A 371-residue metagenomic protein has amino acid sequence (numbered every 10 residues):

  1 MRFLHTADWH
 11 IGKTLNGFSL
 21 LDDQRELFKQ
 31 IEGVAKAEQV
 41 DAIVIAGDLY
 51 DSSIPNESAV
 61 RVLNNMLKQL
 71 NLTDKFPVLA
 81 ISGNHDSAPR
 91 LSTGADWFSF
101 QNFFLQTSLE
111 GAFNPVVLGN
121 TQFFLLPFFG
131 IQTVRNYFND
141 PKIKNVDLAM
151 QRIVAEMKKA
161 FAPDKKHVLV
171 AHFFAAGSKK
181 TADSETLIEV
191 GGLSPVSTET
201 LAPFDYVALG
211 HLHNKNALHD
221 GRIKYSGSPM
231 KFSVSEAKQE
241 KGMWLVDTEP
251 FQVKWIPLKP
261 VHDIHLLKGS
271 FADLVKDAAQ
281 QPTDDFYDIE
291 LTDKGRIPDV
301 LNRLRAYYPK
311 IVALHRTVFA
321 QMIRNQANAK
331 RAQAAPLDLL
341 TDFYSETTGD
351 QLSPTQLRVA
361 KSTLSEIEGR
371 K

Functional and structural regions predicted by a protein language model:
M1-L67, K75, L169, L357-E366 (+1 more regions): N-terminal active-site segment of His-dependent metallophosphoesterases
R2, P77, F104, Q122 (+3 more regions): Conserved beta-strand segments of alpha/beta enzyme cores
D8, F28, I43, D48 (+8 more regions): Divalent metal-coordination and catalytic microenvironments
A37, A42, D247-K371: Accessory, non-catalytic peripheral segments of nucleic-acid enzymes
P55, L79-A208, L212-H219: His/Asp/Glu-rich metal-coordinating catalytic cores of metallo-dependent phosphodiesterases/hydrolases acting on
V62-D74, L193-F204: Catalytic-core regions built around general acid/base machinery
L72-D74, A162-P163, E199-P203, Q280-P282 (+1 more regions): Short, conserved loop/helix-junction motifs that constitute active-site signature segments in enzyme catalytic cores
T198-L201, D205-P260: A conserved active-site cap/scaffold subdomain adjacent to cofactor or substrate pockets
